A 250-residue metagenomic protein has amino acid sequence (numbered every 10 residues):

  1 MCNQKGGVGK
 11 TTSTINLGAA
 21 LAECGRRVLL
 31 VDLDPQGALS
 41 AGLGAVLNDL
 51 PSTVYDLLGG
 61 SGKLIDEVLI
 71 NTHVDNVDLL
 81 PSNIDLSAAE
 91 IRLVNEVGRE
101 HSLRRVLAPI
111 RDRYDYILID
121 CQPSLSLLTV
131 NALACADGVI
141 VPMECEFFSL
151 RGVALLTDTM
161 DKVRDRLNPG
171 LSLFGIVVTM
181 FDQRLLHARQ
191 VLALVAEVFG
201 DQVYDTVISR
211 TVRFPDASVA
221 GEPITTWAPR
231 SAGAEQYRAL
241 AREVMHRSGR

Functional and structural regions predicted by a protein language model:
M1-R250: P-loop NTP-binding core
